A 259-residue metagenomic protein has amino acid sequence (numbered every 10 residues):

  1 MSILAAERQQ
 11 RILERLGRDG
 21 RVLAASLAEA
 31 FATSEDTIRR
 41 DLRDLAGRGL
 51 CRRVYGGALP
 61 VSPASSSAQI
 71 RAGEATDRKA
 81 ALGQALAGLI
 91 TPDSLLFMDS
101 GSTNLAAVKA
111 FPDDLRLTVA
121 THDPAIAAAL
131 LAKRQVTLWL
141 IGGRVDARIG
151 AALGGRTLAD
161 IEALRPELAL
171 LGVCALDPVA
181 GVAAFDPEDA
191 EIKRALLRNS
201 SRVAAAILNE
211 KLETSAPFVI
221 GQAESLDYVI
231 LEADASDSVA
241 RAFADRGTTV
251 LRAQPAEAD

Functional and structural regions predicted by a protein language model:
M1-S102, V108-R116, A120, L131-Q135: HTH-adjacent hinge/linker in prokaryotic transcriptional regulators
S2-L27, A32, G47, A125-D259: Conserved phosphate- and dinucleotide-binding cores of soluble alpha/beta proteins, encompassing both enzyme active
S102-T103, I126: A generic "binding-loop/recognition-motif" signal
